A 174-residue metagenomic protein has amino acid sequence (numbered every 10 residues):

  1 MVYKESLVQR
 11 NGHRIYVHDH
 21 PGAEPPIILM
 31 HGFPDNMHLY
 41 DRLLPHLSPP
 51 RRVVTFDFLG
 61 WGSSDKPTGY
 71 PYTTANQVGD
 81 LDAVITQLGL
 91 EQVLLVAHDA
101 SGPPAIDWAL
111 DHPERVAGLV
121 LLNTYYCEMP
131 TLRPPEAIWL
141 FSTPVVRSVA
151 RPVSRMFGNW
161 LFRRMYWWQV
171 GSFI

Functional and structural regions predicted by a protein language model:
M1-V2, S6, H13-I15, P26 (+4 more regions): Flexible "cap/lid" subdomain of the alpha/beta-hydrolase fold that forms the substrate-access gate
Q9-N11, D19-G22: Active-site beta-strand termini and strand-to-loop segments that position acidic
E24-H31: Short beta-strand element of the alpha/beta-hydrolase
F33-L44: The serine-hydrolase catalytic nucleophile loop
R42-R51, Q87: A short, Lys/Arg-enriched amphipathic alpha-helix followed by its capping loop at the start of a domain
P45, F56-L59: N-terminal cap/lid subdomain of alpha/beta-hydrolase-fold enzymes
